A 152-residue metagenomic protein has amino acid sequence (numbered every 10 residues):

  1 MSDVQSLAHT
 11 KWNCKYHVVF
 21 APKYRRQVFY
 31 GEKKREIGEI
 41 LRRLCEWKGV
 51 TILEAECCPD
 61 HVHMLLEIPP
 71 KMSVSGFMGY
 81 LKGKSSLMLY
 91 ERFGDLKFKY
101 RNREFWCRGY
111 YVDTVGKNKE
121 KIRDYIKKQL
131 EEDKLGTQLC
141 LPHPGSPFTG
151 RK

Functional and structural regions predicted by a protein language model:
M1-K152: Basic nucleic-acid-binding interfaces
